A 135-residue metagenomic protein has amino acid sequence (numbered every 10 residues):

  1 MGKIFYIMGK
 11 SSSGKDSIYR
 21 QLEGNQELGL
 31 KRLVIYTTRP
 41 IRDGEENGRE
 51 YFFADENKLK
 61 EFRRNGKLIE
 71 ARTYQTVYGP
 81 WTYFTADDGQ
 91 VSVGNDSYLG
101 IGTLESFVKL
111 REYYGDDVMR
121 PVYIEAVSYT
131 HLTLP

Functional and structural regions predicted by a protein language model:
I7: Hydrophobic anchor at the beta1->P-loop junction of P-loop NTPases
S11: The conserved Walker
D16: Walker A/P-loop
G24-R32: Post-Walker A helix-loop "phosphate-sensing" segment adjacent to the P-loop in P-loop NTPases
T37-Y98, G102-L104: ATP-dependent small-molecule kinase phosphotransfer cores that center on conserved nucleotide phosphate-binding segments
L99-T103, G115-Y129: Conserved phosphate-donor/acceptor-positioning beta-strand/loop module used by diverse small-molecule
T130-P135: Conserved small/polar residues in nucleotide/adenosyl-binding loops
